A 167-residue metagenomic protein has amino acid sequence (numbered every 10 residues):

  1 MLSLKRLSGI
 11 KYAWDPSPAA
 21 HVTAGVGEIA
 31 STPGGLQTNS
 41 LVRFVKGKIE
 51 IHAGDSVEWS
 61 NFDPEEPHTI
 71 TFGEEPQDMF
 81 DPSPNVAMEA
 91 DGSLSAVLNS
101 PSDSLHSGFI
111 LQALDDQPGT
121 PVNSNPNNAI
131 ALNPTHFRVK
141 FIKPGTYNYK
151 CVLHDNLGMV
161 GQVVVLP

Functional and structural regions predicted by a protein language model:
M1-P167: Extracytoplasmic copper-binding redox domains, predominantly the cupredoxin/blue-copper superfamily
